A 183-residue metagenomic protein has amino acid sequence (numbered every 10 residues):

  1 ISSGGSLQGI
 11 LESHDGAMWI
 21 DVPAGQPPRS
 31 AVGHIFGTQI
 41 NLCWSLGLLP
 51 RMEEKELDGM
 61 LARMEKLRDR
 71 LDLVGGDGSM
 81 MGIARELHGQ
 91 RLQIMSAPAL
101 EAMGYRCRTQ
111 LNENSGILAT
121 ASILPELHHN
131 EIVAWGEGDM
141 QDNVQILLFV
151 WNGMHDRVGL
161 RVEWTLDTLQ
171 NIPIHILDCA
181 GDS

Functional and structural regions predicted by a protein language model:
I1, L7-G9, E101-Y105, H129 (+1 more regions): Short glycine/serine/threonine-rich phosphate/pyrophosphate-binding segments that cradle anionic phosphate groups
I1, Q90-S96, I146-N152: Short glycine-rich or small-residue beta-strand-to-loop segments that form or flank ligand, phosphate, metal/Fe-S
I1-D69, R85, W164-D167: Glycine-rich phosphate-binding loops that contact phosphosugars or nucleotide phosphates
M18, L118-T120, P173-H175: Conserved beta-strand segments of alpha/beta enzyme cores
A24, T38, S96-P98, V150: Short, structured patches in soluble enzyme cores that scaffold and shape functional sites
Q26-S30, L127-H129, G181-S183: A short acidic, often aromatic-flanked loop/helix-cap motif at beta-alpha or helix-coil junctions that lines enzyme
W44-N143: Active-site phosphate/pyrophosphate-binding segments
V133-S183: C-terminal active-site/capping subdomain that shapes the small-molecule cofactor and substrate pocket of enzyme
